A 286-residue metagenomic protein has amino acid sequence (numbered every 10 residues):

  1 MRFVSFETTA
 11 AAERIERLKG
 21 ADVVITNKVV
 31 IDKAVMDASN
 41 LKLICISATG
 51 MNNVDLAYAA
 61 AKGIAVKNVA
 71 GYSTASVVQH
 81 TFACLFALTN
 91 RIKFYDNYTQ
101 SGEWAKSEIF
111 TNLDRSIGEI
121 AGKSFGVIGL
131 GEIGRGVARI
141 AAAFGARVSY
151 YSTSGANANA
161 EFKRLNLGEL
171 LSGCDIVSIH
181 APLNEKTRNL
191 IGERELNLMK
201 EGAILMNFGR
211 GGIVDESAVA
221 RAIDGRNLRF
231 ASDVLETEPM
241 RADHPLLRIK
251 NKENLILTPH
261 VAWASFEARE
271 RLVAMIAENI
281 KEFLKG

Functional and structural regions predicted by a protein language model:
M1-K67, S172, G192, L198: An N-terminal-biased, well-structured beta-alpha scaffold segment characteristic of Rossmann-like dinucleotide-binding
V4, S149, G212: Conserved beta-strand positions in the Rossmann-like core of class I SAM-dependent methyltransferases
D22-V23, L43, I176, I204 (+2 more regions): Short, Asp-centered acidic motifs that coordinate Mg2+ and/or phosphate in catalytic or ligand-binding sites
V29, T49, D175, A181-L183 (+2 more regions): Short glycine-/small-residue-rich Rossmann-like dinucleotide-binding loops
M36-L43, V54-V66, I179, L183-D224: Beta-strand-loop-alpha-helix segment that lines the small-molecule cofactor/substrate pocket of alpha/beta enzymes
A70-S124: Phosphate-binding beta-alpha-beta segment of Rossmann-like dinucleotide-binding domains, i.e., the NAD(P)
T111-E201: Rossmann-like dinucleotide/phosphate-binding beta-alpha-beta segment
G202-G286: Rossmann-like dinucleotide-binding domain for NAD(H)/NADP(H)
